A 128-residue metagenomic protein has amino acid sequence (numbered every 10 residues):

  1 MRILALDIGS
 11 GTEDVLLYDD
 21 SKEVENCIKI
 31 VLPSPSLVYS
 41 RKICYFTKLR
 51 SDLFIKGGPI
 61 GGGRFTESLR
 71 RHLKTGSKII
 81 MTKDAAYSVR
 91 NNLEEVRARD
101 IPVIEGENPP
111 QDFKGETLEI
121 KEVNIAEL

Functional and structural regions predicted by a protein language model:
M1-L4, Y18-L128: Nucleotide/phosphate-binding catalytic cleft detector across ATP-hydrolyzing and phosphate-transferring enzymes
L6-T12: A short acidic Gly-Thr/Ser loop motif
E13-L17: Short beta-strand scaffold segments in enzyme catalytic cores
